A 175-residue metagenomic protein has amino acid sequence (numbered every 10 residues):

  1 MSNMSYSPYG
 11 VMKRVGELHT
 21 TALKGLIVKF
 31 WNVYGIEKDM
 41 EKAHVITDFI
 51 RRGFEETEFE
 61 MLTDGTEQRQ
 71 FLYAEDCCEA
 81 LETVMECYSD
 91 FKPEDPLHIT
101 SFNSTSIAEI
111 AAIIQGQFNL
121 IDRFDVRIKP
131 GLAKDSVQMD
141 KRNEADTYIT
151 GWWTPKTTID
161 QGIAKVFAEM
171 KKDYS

Functional and structural regions predicted by a protein language model:
M1-I27, N32, K38-E41: Catalytic helix-loop patch of NAD(P)-dependent Rossmann-fold dehydrogenases
S2-M4, I27, D48, T57 (+1 more regions): A residue-level detector for conformationally permissive "hinge/kink" positions
G16, T20, D48-F49, A111: Aromatic/hydrophobic pocket-lining residues that form π-stacking "cages" and hydrophobic walls in ligand
V33-Y34, D95: Short, flexible active-site loops
G35-I36, Y148: A short acidic, helix-capping loop that chelates divalent metal ions and anchors anionic groups
K42, I46-T47: Amphipathic alpha-helical segments in well-structured domains
G53-S175: C-terminal substrate-binding subdomain of Rossmann-fold SDR/epimerase-dehydratase oxidoreductases
